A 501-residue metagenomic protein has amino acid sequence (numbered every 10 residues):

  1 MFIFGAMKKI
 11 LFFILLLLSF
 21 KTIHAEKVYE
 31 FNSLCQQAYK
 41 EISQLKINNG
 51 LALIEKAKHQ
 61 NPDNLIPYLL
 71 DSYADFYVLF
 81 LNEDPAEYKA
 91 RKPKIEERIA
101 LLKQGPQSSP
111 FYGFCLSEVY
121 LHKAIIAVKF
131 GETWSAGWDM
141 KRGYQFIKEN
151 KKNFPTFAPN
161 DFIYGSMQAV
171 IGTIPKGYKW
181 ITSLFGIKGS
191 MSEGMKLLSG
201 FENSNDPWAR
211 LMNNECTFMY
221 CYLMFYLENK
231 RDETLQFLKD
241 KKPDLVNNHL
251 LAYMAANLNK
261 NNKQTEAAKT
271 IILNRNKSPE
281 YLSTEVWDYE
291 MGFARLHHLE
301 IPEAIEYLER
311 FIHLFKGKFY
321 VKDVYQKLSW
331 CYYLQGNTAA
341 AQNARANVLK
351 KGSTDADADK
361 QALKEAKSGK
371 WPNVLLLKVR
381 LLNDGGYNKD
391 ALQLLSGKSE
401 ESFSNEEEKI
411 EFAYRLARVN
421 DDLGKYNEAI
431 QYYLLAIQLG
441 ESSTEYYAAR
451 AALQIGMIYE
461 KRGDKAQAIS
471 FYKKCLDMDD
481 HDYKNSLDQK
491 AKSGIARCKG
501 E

Functional and structural regions predicted by a protein language model:
E26-V28, E55-P62, P106-Q107, N153 (+10 more regions): Solenoid-like repeat scaffolds
V28-L34, S109, F157-A158, K176 (+9 more regions): Generic helix N-cap/helix-start motif at coil->alpha-helix transitions
Y29-S33, E41-L53, D71-D240, K364: Short coil/linker segments at helix-helix boundaries
Q36, L70, A74-Y77, C115 (+13 more regions): "A position-specific structural signal for the A-helix of alpha-solenoid helical repeats
E41, D75, N82, Y120 (+11 more regions): Residue at a conserved register position within TPR or TPR-like alpha-solenoid repeats
L45, G131, G189, E228-N229 (+6 more regions): Residue-level detector of the short coil/turn that links helix A to helix B within each tetratricopeptide repeat
L53-E55, E87-K103, W134-K148, G186-E202 (+8 more regions): Alpha-helical repeat scaffolds
T217-Y226, K260-N261, L376-G386, S396 (+1 more regions): Alpha-helical adaptor scaffolds
